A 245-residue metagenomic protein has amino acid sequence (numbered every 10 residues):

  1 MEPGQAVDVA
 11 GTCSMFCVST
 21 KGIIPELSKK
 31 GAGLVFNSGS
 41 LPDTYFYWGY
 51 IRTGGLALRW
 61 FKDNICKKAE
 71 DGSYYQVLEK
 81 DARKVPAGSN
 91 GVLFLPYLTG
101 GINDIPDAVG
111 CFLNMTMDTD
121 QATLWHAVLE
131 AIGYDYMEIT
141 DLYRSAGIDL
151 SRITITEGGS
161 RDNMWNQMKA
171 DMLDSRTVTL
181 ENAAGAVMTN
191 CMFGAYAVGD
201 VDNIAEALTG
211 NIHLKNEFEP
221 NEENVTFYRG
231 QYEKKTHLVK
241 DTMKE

Functional and structural regions predicted by a protein language model:
M1-T156, R161-E245: Active-site core segments that coordinate phosphate-bearing ligands/cofactors across diverse enzyme families
